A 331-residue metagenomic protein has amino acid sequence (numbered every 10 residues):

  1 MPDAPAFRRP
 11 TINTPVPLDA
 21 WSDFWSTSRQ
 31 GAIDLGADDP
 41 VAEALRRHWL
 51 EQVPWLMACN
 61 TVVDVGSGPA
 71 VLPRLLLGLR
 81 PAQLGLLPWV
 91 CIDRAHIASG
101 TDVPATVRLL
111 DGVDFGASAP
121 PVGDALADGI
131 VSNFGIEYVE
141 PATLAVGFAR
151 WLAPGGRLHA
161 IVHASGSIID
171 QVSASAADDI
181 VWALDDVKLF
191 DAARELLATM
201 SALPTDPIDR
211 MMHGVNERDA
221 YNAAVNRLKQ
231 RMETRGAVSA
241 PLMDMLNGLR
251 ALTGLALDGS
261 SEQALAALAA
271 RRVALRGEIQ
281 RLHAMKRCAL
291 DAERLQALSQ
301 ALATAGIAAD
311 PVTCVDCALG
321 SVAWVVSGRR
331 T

Functional and structural regions predicted by a protein language model:
P2-W55: Class I SAM-dependent methyltransferase Rossmann-like catalytic core, especially the SAM/SAH-binding loop
V63, G68-A119: Class I SAM-dependent methyltransferase SAM/SAH-binding core
A117-I130: A short acidic, Gly/Pro-enriched loop at the edge of an enzyme's catalytic core that lines a small-molecule cofactor
G129-A142: A short SAM/SAH-binding and catalytic strip from SAM-dependent methyltransferases
T143-P154: A short glycine-rich, Lys/Arg-flanked "PGG" loop and its adjoining helix->strand segment in the class I
G155-G166: Conserved beta-strand signature within the Rossmann-like core of class I S-adenosyl-L-methionine
D191-A308: Substrate-binding/catalytic lobe of Class I Rossmann-like enzymes that use SAM or dcSAM, i.e., the mid-to-C-terminal
V315-T331: Core SAM-dependent methyltransferase catalytic element
